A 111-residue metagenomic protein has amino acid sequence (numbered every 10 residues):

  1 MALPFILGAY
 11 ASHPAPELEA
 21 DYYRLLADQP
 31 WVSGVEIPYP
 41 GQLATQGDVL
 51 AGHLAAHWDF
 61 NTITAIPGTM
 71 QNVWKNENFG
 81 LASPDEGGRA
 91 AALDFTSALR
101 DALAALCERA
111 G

Functional and structural regions predicted by a protein language model:
M1-A110: N-terminal pre-domain/capping segments
